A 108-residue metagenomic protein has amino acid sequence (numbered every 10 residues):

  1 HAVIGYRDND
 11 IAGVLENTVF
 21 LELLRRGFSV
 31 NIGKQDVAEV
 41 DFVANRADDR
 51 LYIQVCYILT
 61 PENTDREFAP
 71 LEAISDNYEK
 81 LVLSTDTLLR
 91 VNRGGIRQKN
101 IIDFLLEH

Functional and structural regions predicted by a protein language model:
H1-H108: A cross-kingdom feature that marks ATP-driven nucleic-acid transaction machinery
